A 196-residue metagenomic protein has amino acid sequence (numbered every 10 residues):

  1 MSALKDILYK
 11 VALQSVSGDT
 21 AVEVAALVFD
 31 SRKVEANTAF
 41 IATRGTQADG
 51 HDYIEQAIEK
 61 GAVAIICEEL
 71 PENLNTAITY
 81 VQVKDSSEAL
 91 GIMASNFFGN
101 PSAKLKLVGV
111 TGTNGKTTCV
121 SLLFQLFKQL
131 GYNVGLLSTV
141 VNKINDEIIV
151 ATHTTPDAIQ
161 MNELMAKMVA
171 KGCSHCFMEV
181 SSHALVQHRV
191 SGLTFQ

Functional and structural regions predicted by a protein language model:
M1-I92: N-terminal leader/targeting and accessory segments in enzymes
L8, L90-Q196: Phosphate-binding loop of NTP-binding sites
